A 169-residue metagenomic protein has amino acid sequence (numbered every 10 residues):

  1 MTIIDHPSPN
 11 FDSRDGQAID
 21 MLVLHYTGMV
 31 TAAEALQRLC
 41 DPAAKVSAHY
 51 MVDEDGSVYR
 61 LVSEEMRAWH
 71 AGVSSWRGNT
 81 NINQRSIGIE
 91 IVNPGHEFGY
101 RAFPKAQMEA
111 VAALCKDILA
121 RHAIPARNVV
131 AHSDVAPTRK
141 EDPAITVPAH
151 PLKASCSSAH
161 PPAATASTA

Functional and structural regions predicted by a protein language model:
M1-N81: N-terminal catalytic cores of peptidoglycan-degrading enzymes
I4, D15-G16, T80, Q84 (+1 more regions): Basic/polar, cationic surfaces and motifs that engage anionic cell-wall and phosphate/carboxylate ligands
P7-S8, S86-G88: Short hydrophobic/aromatic-rich motifs at helix boundaries and adjacent loops
L24, I89, V111: Conserved, mostly hydrophobic/aromatic
L61, G88, V130: Generic enzyme active-site microenvironment
